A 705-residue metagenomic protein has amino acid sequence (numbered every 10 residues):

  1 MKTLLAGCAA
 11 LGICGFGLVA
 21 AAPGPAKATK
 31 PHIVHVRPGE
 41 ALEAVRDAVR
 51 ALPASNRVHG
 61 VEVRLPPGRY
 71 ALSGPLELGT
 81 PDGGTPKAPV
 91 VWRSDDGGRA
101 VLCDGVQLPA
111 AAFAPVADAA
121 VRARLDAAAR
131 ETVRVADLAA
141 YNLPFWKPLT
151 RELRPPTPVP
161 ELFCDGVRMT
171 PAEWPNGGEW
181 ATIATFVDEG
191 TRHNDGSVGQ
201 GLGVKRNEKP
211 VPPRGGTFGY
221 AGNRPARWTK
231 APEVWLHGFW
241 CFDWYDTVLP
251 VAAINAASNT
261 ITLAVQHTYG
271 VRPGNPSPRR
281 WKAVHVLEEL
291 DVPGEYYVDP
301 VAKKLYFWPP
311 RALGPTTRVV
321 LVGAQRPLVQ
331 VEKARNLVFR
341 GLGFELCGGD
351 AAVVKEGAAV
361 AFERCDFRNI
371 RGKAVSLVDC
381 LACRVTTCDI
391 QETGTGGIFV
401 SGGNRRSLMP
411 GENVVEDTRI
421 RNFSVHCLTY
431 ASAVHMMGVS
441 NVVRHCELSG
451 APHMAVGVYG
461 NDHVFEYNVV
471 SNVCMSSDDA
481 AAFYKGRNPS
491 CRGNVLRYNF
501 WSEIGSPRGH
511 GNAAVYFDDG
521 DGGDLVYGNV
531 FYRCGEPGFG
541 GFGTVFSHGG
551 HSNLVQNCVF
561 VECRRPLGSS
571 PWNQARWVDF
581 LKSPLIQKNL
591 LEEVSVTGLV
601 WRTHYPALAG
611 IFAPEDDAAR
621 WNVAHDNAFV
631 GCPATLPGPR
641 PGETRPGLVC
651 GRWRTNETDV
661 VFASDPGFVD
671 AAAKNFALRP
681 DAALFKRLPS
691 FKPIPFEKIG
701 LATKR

Functional and structural regions predicted by a protein language model:
M1-L4: Positively charged n-region of N-terminal signal peptides that target proteins for export
A6-G17: Bacterial N-terminal signal peptides
V19-A28: Boundary at the C-terminal end of the N-terminal hydrophobic targeting segment
A28-K30, T317-G323, E345, H426-C427 (+1 more regions): Short glycine/proline-rich turn/loop motifs
I33-E356, A361, D366-R368, S376 (+4 more regions): Extracellular polysaccharide-degrading/modifying enzymes targeting complex plant/algal/animal polysaccharides
Y70, F344, C380, V470 (+1 more regions): Hydrophobic pocket-lining residues within nucleotide cofactor-binding pockets
T85, G349-V354, R368-L377, Q391-G667 (+1 more regions): Glycine- and acidic/polar-rich repeat regions and solenoidal domains
R384, D389: Active-site pocket-lining segments that scaffold enzyme catalytic pockets across diverse folds
